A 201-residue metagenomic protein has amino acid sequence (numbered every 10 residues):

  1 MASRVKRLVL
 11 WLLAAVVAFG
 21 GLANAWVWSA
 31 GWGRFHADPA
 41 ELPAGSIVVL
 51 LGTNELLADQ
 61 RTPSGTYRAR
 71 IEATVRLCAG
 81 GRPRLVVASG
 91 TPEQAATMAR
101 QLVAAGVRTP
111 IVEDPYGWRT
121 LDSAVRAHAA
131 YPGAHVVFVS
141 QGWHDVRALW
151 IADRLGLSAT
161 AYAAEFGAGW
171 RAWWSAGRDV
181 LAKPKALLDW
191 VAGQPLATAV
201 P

Functional and structural regions predicted by a protein language model:
M1-A44, A199-P201: N-terminal membrane-anchoring alpha-helices
S3-K6, A69, G81-P83, P184: Short, intrinsically disordered low-complexity segments
V9-L12, R76, R84, P195: Acidic/proline-rich low-complexity IDRs
A25-G177: A structural signal for short, hydrophobic/glycine-enriched beta-strand patches
V49, Q194-P201: Short linear elements at protein peripheries
W173-P195: A transmembrane-helix-recognition feature enriched in membrane-embedded lipid enzymes and envelope glyco-/phospholipid
